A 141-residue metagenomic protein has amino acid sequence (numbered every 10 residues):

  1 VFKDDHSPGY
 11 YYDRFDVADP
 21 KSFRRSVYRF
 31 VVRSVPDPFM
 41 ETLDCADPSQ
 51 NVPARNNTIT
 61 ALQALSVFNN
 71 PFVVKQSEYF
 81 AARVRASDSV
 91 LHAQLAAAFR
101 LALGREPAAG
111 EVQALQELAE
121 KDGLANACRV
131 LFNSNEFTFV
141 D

Functional and structural regions predicted by a protein language model:
V1-A98, A102, N133-V140: An acidic, gly/pro-interrupted, aromatic-rich
S77-F80, V112-L115, V130: Composition- and surface-driven signal marking solvent-exposed, interaction-prone regions in large proteins
A102, V112-K121: Amphipathic alpha-helical segments that form the core helices of the histone-fold
A127: Globin-like tetrapyrrole-binding proteins
